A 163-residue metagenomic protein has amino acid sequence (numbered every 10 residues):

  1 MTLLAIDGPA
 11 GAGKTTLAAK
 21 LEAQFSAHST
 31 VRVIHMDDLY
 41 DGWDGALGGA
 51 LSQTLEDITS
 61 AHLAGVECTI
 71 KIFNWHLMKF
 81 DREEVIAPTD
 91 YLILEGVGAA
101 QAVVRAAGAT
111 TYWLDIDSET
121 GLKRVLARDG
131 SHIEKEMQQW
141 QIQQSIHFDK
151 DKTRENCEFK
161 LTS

Functional and structural regions predicted by a protein language model:
G8: The Walker A (P-loop) glycine that initiates the GxxxxGKT/S ATP-binding motif of P-loop NTPases
G11: Walker A (P-loop) phosphate-binding loop of P-loop NTPases
K14: Conserved lysine of the Walker
E22-R32: Post-Walker A helix-loop "phosphate-sensing" segment adjacent to the P-loop in P-loop NTPases
R32-I34, D38-L92: Conserved nucleotide-sensing/catalytic segment adjacent to the nucleotide-binding pocket in NTP-handling enzymes
D81-R128, K150: ATP-dependent NMP and nucleoside kinases share a basic, alpha-helical "lid"
G130-S163: Small-molecule kinase domains that catalyze NTP-dependent phosphoryl transfer to phosphate-bearing small molecules
